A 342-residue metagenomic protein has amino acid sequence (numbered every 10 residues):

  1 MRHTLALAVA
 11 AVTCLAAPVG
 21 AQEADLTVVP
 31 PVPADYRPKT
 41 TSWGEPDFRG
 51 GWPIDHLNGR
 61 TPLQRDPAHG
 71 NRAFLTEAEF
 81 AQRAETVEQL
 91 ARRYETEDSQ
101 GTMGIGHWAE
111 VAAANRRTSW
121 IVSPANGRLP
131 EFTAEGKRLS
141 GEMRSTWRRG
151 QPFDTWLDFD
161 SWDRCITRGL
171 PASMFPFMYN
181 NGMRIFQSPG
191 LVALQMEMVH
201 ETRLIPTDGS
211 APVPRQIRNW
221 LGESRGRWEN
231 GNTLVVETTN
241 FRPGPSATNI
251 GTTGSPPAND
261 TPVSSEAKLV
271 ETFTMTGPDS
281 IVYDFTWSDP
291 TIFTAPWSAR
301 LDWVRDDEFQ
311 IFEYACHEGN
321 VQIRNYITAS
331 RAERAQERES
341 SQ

Functional and structural regions predicted by a protein language model:
M1-T4: Positively charged n-region of N-terminal signal peptides that target proteins for export
A6-A16: Bacterial N-terminal signal peptides
G20-Q342: PEST-like low-complexity, intrinsically disordered acidic/proline/serine-rich tracts that flank trafficking/processing
